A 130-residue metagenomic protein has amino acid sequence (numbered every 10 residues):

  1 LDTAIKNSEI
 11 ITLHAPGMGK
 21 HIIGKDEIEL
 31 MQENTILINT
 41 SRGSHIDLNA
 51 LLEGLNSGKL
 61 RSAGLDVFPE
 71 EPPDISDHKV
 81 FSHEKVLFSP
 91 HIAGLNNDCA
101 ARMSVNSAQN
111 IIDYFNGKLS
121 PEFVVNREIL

Functional and structural regions predicted by a protein language model:
L1-T3, D26-E29, H78: Short amphipathic alpha-helix with an adjacent loop that forms part of the alpha/beta core around
D2, E9, R61: Conserved acidic residues
A4-N7, G54: CheY-like receiver
N7-S8, M31-T35: An anion/phosphate-binding loop that grips the pyrophosphate of nucleotide cofactors and donors
E9-G17, S41-R42, F68-P69: Short glycine-/small-residue-rich Rossmann-like dinucleotide-binding loops
T12, E29, L87: Nucleotide phosphate-binding site architecture
I22: Conserved "landmark" site that anchors the functional core of diverse proteins
N34-L130: Rossmann-like dinucleotide-binding domain for NAD(H)/NADP(H)
